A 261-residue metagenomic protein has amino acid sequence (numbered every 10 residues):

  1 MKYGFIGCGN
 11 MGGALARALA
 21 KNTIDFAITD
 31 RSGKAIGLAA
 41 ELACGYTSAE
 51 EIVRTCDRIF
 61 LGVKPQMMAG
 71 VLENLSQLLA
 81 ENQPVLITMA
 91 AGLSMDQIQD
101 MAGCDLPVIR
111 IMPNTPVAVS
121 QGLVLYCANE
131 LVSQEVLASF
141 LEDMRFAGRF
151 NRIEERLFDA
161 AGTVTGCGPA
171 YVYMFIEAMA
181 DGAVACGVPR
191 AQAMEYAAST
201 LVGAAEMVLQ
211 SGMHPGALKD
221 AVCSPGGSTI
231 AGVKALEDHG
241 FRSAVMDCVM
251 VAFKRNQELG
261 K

Functional and structural regions predicted by a protein language model:
M1-R54, R58, Q121-G122, V184-C186: NAD(P)+-binding Rossmann beta1-loop-alpha1 motif at the extreme N-terminus of oxidoreductases
A27, I87, I109-I111, N151: Hydrophobic/aromatic beta-strand patches that form the interior of the parallel beta-sheet core in alpha/beta enzyme
S48-G103: Rossmann-fold NAD(P) dinucleotide-binding segment
I52, M68, P189-Y196, L218 (+1 more regions): Small-residue helix-packing motif on alpha-helices
Q97-P107, L123-A161, Y173-Q210, R255: Internal alpha-helical scaffold of NAD(P)-dependent oxidoreductase catalytic cores
V108-I109, F158-T163, P215-D220: Short pre-catalytic strand/loop immediately N-terminal to key active-site residues, enriched for Gly-Thr
A198-K261: NAD(P)-dependent Rossmann-like dehydrogenase/reductase catalytic/cofactor-binding core
